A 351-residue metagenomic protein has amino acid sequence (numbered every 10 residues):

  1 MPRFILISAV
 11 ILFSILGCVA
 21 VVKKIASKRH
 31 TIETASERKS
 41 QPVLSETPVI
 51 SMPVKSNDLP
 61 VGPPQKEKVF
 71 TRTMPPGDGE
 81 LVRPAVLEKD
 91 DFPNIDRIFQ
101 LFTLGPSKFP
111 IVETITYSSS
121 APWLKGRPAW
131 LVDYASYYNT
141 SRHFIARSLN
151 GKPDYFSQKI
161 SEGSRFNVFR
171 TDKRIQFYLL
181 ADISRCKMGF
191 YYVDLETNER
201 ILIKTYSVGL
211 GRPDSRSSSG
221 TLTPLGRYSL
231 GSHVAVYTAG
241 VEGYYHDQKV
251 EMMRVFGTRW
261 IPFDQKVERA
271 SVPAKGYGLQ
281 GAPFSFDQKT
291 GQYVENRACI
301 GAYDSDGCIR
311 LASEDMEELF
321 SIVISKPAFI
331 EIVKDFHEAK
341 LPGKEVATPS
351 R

Functional and structural regions predicted by a protein language model:
I5-I11, I25-R38, V241-R351: Exported/periplasmic cell-wall-interacting domains
F13-K24: Hydrophobic alpha-helical membrane-insertion segments, chiefly the h-region of N-terminal signal peptides
Q41-P42, E88-T114, F144-L179: Extracellular LysM carbohydrate-binding repeats and other cell-envelope/extracellular binding modules
P53-V82, N94-T140: Primarily a LysM-type cell-wall glycan-binding module
Y117-A135, F177-Y178, D247-K249, R297-G307: Second-shell loop/turn segments in exported
A129-S136, H143-R147, E314-S321: Solvent-exposed, polar/charged alpha-helical surfaces in well-ordered, non-transmembrane soluble domains, broadly
T171-I175, V236, F336-E338: Short, charged beta-turn/beta-strand-edge "cap" motif at the junction between a beta-strand and an adjacent loop
I175-Q288: Gly/Pro-biased beta-strand-loop elements
